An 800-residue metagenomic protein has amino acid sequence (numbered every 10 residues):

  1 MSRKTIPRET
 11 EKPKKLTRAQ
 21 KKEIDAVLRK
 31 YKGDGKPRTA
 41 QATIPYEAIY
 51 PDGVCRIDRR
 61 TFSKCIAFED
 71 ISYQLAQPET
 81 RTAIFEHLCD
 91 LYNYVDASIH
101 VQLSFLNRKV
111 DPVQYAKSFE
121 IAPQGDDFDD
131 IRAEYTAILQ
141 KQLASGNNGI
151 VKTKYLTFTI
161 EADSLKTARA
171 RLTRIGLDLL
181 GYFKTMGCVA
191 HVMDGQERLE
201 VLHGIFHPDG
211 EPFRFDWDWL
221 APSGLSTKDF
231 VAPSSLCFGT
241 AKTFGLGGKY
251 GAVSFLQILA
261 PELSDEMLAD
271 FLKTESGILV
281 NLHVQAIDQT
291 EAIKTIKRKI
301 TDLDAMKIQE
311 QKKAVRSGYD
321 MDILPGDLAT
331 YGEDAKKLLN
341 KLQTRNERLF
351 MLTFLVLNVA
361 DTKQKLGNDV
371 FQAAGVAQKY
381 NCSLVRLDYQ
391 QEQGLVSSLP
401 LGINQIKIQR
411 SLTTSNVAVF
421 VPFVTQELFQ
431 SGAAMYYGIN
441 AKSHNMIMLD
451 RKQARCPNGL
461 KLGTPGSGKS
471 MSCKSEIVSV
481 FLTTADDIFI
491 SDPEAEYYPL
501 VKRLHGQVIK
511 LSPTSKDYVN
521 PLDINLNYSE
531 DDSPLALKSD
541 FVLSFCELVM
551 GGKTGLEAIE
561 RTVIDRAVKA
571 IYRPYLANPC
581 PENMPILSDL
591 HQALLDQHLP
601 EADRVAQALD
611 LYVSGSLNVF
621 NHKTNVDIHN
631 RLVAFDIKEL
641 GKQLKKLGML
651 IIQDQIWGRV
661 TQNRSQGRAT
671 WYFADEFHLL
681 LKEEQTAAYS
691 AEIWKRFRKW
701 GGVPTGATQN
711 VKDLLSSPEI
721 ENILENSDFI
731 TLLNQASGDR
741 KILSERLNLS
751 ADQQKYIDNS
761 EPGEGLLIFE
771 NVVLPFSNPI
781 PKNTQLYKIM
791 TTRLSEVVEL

Functional and structural regions predicted by a protein language model:
S2-V424: Extended, folded cores of ATP/NTP-driven motor/assembly subunits in large transport and secretion machines
I71, P78-A97, S104, R108 (+13 more regions): P-loop NTPase motor domains
K461: Hydrophobic anchor at the beta1->P-loop junction of P-loop NTPases
K469: Conserved lysine of the Walker
S472: Hydrophobic positions on the alpha1 helix immediately C-terminal to the Walker A/P-loop
S479-F489: Post-Walker A helix-loop "phosphate-sensing" segment adjacent to the P-loop in P-loop NTPases
H505-I509, E719-L732: A short helix-turn-beta junction within AAA+ P-loop NTPase domains corresponding to the substrate/partner-engaging
L747-L800: Conserved P-loop NTPase
